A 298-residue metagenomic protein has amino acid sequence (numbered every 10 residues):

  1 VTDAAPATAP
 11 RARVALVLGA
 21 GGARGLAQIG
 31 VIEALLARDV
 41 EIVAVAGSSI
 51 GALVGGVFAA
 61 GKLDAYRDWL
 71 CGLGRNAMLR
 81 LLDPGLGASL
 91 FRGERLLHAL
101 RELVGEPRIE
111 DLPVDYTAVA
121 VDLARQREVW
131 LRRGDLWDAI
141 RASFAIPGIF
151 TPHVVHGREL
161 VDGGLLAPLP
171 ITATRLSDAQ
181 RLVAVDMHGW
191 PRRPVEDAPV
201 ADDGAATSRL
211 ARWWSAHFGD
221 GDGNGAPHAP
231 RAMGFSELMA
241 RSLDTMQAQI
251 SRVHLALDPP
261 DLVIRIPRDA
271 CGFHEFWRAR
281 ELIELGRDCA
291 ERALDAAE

Functional and structural regions predicted by a protein language model:
V1-S48, G56-E298: Patatin-like phospholipase
